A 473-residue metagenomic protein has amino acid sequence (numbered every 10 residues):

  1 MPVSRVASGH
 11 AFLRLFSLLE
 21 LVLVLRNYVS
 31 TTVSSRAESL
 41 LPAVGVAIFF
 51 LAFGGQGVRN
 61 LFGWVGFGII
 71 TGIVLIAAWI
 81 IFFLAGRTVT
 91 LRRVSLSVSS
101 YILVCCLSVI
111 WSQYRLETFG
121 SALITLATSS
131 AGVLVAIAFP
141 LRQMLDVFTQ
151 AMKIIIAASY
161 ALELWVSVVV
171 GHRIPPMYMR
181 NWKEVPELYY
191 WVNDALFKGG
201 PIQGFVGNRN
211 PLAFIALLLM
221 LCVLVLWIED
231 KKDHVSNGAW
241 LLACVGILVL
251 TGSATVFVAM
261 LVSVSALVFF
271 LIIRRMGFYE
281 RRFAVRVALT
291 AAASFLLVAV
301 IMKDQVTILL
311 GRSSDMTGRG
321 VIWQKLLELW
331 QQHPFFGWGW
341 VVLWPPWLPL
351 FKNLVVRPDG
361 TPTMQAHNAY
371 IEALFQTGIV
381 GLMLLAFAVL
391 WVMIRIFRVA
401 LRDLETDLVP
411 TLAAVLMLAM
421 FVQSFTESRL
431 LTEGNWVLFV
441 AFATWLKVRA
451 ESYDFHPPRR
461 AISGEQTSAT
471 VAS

Functional and structural regions predicted by a protein language model:
M1-L107, Q143, V448-S473: Transmembrane signal-anchor hairpin modules in multi-pass inner-membrane enzymes, especially those that act on
P2, A161, W165-V170, V268-S314 (+2 more regions): A membrane-periplasm/extracellular boundary helix in multi-pass inner-membrane enzymes that assemble envelope glycans
F83, Q113-V168, V422: Transmembrane alpha-helical segments and their membrane-water interfaces
R142-A151, K232-G238, R275-T290: Membrane-interfacial entry segments at the cytosolic side of transmembrane helices
T149-L271: Alpha-helical transmembrane segments of multi-pass inner-membrane proteins
Q305-Q324, E328, F336-T377, I396 (+1 more regions): Long extracytoplasmic/lumenal interhelical loops at the membrane interface of multi-pass membrane proteins
T377-L418, F455-H456: Hydrophobic transmembrane alpha-helices and their immediate junctions
A413-S473: Transmembrane alpha-helices of multi-pass inner-membrane enzymes
